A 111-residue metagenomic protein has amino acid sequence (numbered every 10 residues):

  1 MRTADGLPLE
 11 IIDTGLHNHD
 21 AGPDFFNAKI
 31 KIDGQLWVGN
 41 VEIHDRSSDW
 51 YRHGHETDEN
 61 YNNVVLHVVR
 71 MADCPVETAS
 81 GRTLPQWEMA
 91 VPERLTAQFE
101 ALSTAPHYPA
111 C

Functional and structural regions predicted by a protein language model:
M1-S48, H55, Y61: N-terminal ordered "arm"
H19-A21, S47, Y51-H53, V76 (+1 more regions): Generic marker of "main functional regions" within proteins
N27-A28, R52-E56, M71-E77: Intrinsically disordered, low-complexity boundary segments flanking structured domains
I43-D49, T57-V64, R70-A72, E93-L95: Short Cys/His-based metal-binding microdomains
V68-C111: Internal, well-ordered alpha/beta segment that forms a basic, Gly-enriched binding/recognition surface
